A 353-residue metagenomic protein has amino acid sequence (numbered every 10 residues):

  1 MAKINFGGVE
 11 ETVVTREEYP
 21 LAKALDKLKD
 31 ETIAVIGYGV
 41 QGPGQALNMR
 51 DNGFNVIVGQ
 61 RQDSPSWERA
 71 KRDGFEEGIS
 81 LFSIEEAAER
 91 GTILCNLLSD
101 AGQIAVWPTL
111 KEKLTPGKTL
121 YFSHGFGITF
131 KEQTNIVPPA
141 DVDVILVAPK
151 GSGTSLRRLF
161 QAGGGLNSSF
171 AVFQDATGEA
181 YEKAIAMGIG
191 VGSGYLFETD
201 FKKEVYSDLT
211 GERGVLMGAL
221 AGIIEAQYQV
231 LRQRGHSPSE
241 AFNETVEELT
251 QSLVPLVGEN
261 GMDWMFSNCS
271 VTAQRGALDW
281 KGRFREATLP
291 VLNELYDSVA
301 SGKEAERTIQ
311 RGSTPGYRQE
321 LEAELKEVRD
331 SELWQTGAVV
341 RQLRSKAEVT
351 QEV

Functional and structural regions predicted by a protein language model:
M1-T32, R61, V172-Q174, G192-T199: Glycine/serine-rich phosphate-binding loop and adjoining beta1-alpha1 elements at the start of nucleotide-handling
A2-F6, E11-E17, Q233-V353: NAD(P)-dependent Rossmann-like dehydrogenase/reductase catalytic/cofactor-binding core
E31-M49: Glycine-rich adenosine-cofactor-binding loop
G44, R50-F75: NAD(P)-binding Rossmann-fold cofactor-contacting core
R61-Q62, D73-T129, V137-S152: Rossmann-like NAD(P)-binding element
W67, A87, Q103, P238-F242: Small-residue helix-packing motif on alpha-helices
Y121-R213: Rossmann-fold dinucleotide-binding core
